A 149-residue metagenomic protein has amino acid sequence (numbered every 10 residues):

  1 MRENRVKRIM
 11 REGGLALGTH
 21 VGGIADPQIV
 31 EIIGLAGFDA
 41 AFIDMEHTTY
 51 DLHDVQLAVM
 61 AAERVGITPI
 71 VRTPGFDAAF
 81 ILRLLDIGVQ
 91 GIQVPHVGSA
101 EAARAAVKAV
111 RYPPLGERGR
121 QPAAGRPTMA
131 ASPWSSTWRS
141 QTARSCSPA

Functional and structural regions predicted by a protein language model:
M1-H20, S132-R144: N-terminal amphipathic alpha-helix/helix-capping segment at the start of soluble metabolic enzymes
M10-P27, P69-P74, S145-A149: Active-site mouth loops of central-metabolism enzymes
T19, I33, D44, L84 (+2 more regions): Conserved, mostly hydrophobic/aromatic
G22-A36, G75-R83: Short, acidic/polar
Q28-L57: Glycine-rich, proline-tolerant flexible connector loops at the mouths of alpha/beta enzymes
D44-E46, T73, V94-V97: Short beta->alpha connector loops at strand-helix junctions that form conserved, small/polar/Pro-enriched
L52-D86, K108-L115, S140-T142: Alpha-helix-loop-beta-strand connector modules within alpha/beta enzyme cores
A79, G91-A149: Conserved anion-binding
